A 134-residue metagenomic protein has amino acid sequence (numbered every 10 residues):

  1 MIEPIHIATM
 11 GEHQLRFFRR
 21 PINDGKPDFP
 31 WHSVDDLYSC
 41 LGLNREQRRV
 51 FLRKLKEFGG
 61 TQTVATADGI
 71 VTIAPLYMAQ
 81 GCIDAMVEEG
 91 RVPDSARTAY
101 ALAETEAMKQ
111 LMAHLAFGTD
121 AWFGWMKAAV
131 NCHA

Functional and structural regions predicted by a protein language model:
M1-L52, T61-A134: Positively charged, aromatic-accented nucleic-acid-binding surfaces
E57-G59: Short edge-strand/loop segments of extracellular domains
